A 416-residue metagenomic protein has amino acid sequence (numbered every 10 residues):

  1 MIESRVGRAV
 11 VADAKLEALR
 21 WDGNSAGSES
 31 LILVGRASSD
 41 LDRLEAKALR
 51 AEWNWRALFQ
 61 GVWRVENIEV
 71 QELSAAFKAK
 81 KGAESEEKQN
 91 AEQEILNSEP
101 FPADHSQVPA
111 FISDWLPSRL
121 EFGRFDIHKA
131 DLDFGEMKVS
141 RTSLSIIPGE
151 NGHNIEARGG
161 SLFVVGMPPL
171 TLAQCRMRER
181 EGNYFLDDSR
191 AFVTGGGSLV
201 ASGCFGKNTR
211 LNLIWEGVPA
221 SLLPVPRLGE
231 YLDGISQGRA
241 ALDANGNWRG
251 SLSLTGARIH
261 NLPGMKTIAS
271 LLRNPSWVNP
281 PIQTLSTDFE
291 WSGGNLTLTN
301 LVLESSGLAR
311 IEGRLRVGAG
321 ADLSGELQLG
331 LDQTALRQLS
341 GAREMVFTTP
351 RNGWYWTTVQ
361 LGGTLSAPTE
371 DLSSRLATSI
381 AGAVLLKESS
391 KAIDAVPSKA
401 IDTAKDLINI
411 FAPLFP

Functional and structural regions predicted by a protein language model:
M1-K80, Y184: Terminal hydrophobic membrane-targeting helix
V11-A12, S38-W53, D133-I147, G166-C175 (+5 more regions): Amphipathic hydrophobic-ligand
L31, L49, I68-L73, F125-L132 (+9 more regions): Solvent-exposed loop/turn tips at the surfaces of repeat/solenoid architectures
G82-Q89, T267-L272, M345: Flexible, surface-exposed loop regions and adjacent strand-edge segments of Gram-negative outer-membrane beta-barrel
L96-F205: Elongated, acidic membrane-bridging lipid-handling scaffolds and related periplasm/extracellular "bridge/tunnel" systems
S118, D243, S276-W277, I282-P416: Extended terminal
G246-M265: Early exported N-terminus immediately downstream of N-terminal targeting peptides
